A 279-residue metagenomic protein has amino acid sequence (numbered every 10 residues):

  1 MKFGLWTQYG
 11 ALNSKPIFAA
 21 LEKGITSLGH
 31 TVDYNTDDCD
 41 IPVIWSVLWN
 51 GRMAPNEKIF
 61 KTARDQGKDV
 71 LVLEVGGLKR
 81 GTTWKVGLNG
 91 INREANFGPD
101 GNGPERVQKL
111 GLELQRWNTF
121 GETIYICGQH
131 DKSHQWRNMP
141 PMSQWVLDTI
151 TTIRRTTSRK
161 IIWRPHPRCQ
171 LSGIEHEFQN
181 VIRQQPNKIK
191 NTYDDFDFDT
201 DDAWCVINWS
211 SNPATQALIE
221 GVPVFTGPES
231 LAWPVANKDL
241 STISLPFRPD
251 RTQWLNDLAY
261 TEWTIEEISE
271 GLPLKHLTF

Functional and structural regions predicted by a protein language model:
M1-S46, N50, S133, K275-F279: N-terminal pre-catalytic "stem/leader" segment of glycosyltransferase-like enzymes
F3, T83-E122, P234-F279: Leloir-type glycosyltransferase catalytic cores
W6-Q8, W45-V47, L73-G77, G121-S133 (+2 more regions): Short loop/turn segments at strand-loop or loop-helix junctions that form parts of catalytic or ligand-binding pockets
S14-L21, R52-K58, P140-T152: Well-ordered, non-membrane alpha-helical segments in soluble/globular domains
Y34-R64, C205-W209: Short, well-ordered secondary-structure micro-motifs within conserved domains or adaptor modules
Y34-T36, Q144, T151-R154, R159-I162 (+1 more regions): Donor nucleotide-activated moiety binding/catalytic core segment of transferases that use nucleotide-activated donors
Q115-L171, T264-E266, E270: Active-site donor-nucleotide binding/catalytic segment of nucleotide-sugar enzymes
P223-T226: Short hydrophobic beta-strand element within catalytic cores of glycosyltransferases and related nucleotide-activated
